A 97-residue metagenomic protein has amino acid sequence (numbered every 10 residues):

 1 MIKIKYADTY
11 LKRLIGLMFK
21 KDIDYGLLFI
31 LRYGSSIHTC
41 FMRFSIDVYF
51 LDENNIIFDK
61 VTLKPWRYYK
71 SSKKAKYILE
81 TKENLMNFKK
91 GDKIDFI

Functional and structural regions predicted by a protein language model:
M1-I97: Compact, glycine-rich, soluble single-domain proteins
